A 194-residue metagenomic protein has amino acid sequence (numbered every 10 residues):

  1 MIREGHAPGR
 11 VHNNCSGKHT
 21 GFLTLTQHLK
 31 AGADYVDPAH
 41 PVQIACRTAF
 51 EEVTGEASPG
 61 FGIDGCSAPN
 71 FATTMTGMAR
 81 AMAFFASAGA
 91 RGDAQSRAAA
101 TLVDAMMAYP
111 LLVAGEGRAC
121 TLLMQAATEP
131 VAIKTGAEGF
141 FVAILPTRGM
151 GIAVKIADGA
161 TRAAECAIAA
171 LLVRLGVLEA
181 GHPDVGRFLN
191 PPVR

Functional and structural regions predicted by a protein language model:
M1-G60, C66: Active-site-adjacent helix/loop patches that line small-molecule binding or acyl-intermediate pockets
I2-R3, A7, N70, A126-P130: Carbohydrate-binding/catalytic loop surfaces
N14, K18, D37, P41-A45 (+5 more regions): Conserved active-site and cofactor/substrate-binding residues in soluble primary-metabolism enzymes
L23-Q27, A81-M82, I168-L172: Buried hydrophobic packing segments
K30-A31, A79, G149: Bulky hydrophobic/aromatic packing residues
H40, F50, A57-L111: Penicillin-binding protein/beta-lactamase superfamily catalytic region
G55-F61, L178-P183: Short, surface-exposed acidic
F85-R194: Structured C-terminal helix/loop/strand segments within mature extracytoplasmic catalytic/sensor domains
